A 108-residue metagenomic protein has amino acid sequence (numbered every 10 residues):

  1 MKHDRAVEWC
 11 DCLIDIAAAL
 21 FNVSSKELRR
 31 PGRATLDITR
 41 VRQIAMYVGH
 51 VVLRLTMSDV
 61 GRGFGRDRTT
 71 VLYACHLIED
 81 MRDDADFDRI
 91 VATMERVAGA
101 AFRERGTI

Functional and structural regions predicted by a protein language model:
M1-D15, I108: General nucleic-acid-binding
I14, T56-M57: Helix-turn-helix DNA-binding elements, focusing on the entry/boundary residues of the two helices that contact DNA
L20-R42: Short, Lys/Arg-enriched anionic-surface-contact patches
T39-L55: Short, amphipathic alpha-helical "recognition" segments used to contact nucleic acids or chromatin
H50, A74-C75, R82: DNA major-groove recognition helix of helix-turn-helix
S58-G65: Short alpha-helical "recognition helix" segments of helix-turn-helix
T70-L72: Helix-turn-helix DNA-binding helix
R82-A101: Short Lys/Arg-enriched helix C-cap and helix-to-coil transition segments that create basic nucleic-acid-contact patches
